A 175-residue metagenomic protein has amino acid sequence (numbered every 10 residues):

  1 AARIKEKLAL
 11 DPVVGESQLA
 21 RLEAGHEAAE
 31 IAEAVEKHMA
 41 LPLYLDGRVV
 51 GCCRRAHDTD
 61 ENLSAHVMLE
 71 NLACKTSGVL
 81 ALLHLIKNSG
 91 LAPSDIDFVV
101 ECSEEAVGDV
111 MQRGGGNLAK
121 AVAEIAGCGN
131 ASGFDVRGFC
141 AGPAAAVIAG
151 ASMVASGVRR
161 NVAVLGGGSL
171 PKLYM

Functional and structural regions predicted by a protein language model:
A1-S103: Conserved "HGTGT" condensation-loop signature of ketosynthase/thiolase-family condensing enzymes that catalyze
R55-D60, A65, G108-A149, S156-R160: Conserved catalytic cysteine-centered active-site region of acyl-thioester-dependent Claisen-condensing enzymes
S77-L80, G115, G142-A144, L173-Y174: A short linear-motif detector with a strong N-terminal bias
L83, M153, A163-L165: Structural alpha/beta core scaffold segments of enzyme domains
L85-N88, A149-M153: Short, well-structured alpha-helical segments in soluble
V99-S103, V136, A163-L165: Extended hydrophobic secondary-structure segments that form protein cores and membrane-embedded regions
C102-V107, G168-L170: Short, internal active-site loops enriched in acidic
R159-M175: Flexible, glycine-rich active-site loops centered on histidine and acidic residues that chelate a metal or position
